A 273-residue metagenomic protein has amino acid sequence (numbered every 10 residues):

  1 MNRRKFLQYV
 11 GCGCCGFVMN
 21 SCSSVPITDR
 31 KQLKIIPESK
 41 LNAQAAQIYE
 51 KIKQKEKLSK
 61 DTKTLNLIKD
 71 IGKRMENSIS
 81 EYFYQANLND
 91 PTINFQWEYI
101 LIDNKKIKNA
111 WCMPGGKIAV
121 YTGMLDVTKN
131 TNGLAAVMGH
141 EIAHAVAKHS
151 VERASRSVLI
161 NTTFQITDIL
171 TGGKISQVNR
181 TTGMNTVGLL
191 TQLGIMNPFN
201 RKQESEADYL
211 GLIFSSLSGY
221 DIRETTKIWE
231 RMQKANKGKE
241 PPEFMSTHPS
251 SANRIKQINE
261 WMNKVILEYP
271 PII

Functional and structural regions predicted by a protein language model:
N2-I273: A Zn2+-metalloprotease active-site environment signal
